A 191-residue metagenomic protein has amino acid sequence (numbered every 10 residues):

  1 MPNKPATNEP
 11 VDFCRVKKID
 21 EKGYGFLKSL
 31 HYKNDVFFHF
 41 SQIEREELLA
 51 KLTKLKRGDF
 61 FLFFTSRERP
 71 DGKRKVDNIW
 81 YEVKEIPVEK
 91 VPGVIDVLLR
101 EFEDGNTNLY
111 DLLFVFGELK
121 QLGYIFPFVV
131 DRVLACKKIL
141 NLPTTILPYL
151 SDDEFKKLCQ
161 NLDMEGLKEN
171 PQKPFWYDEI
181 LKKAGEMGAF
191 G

Functional and structural regions predicted by a protein language model:
P5-K22: Structural detector for short beta-strands of small beta-barrel domains
K17-D20, H31, W80: A generic structural motif
G23-L27, V76: Conserved RNP beta-strands of RNA recognition motif
N34-Q42: A short macromolecule-binding patch
R45-F63: Short nucleic-acid-contacting surface segments enriched for D/E, G, S/T with interspersed K/R
T65-G93: OB-fold/S1-family single-stranded nucleic acid-binding modules
P87-G191: Non-catalytic all-alpha helical scaffold/repeat segments
